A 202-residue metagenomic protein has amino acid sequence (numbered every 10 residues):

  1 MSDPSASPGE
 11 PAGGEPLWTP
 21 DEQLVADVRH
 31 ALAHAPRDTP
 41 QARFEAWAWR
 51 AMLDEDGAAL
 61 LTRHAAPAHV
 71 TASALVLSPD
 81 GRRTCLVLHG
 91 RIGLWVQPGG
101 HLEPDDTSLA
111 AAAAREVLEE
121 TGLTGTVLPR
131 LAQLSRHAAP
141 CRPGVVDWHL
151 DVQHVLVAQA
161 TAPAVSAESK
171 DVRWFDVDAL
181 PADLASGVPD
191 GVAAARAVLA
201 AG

Functional and structural regions predicted by a protein language model:
S2-W49: Alpha-helical and coiled-coil interaction segments, frequently adjacent to or embedded within charge-biased
H34-S73: Acidic, metal-coordinating catalytic segment for phosphate/diphosphate chemistry, firing primarily on the Nudix
L61-Q97: N-terminal strand-loop-strand
A72, R82, L150-V152, K170: Change "...and in nucleic-acid phosphodiester-cleaving endonucleases..." to "...and in nucleic-acid processing enzymes
V76, V155-V157, D176: Short, well-ordered beta-strand micro-motif
R82-E119, L123, D178: Conserved Nudix-box catalytic region and its N-terminal flanking loop in Nudix hydrolases and closely related
G122-A162: Active-site segment of metal-dependent pyrophosphate-handling enzymes, primarily the Nudix hydrolase catalytic core
A164-A195: NUDIX/MutT-family hydrolases
